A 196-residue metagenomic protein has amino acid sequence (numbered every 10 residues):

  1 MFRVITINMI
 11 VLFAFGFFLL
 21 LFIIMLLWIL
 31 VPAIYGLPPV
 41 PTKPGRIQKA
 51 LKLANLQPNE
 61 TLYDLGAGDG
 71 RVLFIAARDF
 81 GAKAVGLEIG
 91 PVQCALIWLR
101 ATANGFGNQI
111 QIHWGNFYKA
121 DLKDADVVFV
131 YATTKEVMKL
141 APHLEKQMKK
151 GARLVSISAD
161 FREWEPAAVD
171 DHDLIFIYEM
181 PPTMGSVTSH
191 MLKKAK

Functional and structural regions predicted by a protein language model:
F2-Q57: S-adenosyl-L-methionine
N59-G68: Conserved class I S-adenosyl-L-methionine
R71-F80: Conserved SAM-binding loop of SAM-dependent methyltransferases across substrates and taxa, primarily the Class I
K83-E88: Conserved SAM-binding motif I beta-strand of class I
I97: Conserved SAM-binding loop
G105-F117: Conserved SAM-binding strand-loop segment of SAM-dependent methyltransferases
K123-K139: A short SAM/SAH-binding and catalytic strip from SAM-dependent methyltransferases
E136-K196: C-terminal substrate-binding/active-site "lid" region of AdoMet-derived donor-dependent transferases
